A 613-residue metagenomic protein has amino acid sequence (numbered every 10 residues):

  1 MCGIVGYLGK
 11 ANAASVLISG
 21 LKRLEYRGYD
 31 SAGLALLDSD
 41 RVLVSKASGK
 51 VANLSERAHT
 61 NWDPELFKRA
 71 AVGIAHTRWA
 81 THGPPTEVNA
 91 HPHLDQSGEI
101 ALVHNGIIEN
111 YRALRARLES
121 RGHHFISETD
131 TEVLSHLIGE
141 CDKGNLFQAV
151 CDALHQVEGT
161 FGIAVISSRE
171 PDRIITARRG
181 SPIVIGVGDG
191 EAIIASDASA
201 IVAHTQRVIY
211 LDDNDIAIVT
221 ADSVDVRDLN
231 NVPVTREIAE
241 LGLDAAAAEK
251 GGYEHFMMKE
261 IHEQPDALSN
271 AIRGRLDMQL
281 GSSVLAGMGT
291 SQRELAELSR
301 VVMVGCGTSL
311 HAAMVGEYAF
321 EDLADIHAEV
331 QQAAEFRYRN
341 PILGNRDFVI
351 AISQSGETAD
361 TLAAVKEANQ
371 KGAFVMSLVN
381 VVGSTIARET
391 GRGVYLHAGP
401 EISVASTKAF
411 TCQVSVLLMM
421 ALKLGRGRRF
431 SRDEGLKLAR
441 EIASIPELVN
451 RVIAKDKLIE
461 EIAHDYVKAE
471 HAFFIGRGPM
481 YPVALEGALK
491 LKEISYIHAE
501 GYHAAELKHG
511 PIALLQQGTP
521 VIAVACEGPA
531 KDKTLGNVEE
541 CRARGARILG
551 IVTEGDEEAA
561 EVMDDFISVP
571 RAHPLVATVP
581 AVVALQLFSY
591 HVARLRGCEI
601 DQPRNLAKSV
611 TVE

Functional and structural regions predicted by a protein language model:
M1-H255, K259, E263, S269-V302 (+4 more regions): Conserved short alpha-helical segments that host acidic/polar catalytic motifs at enzyme active sites
V44, R169-E170, R179-S181, G188-G190 (+3 more regions): A SIS-like phosphosugar-recognition module
